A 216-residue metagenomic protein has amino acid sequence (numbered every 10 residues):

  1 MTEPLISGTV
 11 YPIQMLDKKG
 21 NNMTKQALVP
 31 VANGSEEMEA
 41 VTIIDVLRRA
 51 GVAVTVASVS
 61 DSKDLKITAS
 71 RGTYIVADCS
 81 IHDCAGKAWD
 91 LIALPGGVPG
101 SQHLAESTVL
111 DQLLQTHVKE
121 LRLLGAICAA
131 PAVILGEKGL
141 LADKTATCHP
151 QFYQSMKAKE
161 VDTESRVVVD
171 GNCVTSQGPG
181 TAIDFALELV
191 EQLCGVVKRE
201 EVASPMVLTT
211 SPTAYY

Functional and structural regions predicted by a protein language model:
T2-I6: Extreme N-terminal basic, low-complexity initiation segments that serve as generic localization/processing leaders
G8-N22: Short, Lys/Arg-enriched N-terminal segments with co-localized hydrophobic residues within the first ~10-30 amino acids
T24-E36, V46-V59, D78-C79, C84-Y216: Active-site-adjacent pocket-lining segments in enzyme domains
S60-D78: N-terminal beta-loop-helix "entrance" segment that forms/cooperates in small-molecule cofactor or anionic ligand
